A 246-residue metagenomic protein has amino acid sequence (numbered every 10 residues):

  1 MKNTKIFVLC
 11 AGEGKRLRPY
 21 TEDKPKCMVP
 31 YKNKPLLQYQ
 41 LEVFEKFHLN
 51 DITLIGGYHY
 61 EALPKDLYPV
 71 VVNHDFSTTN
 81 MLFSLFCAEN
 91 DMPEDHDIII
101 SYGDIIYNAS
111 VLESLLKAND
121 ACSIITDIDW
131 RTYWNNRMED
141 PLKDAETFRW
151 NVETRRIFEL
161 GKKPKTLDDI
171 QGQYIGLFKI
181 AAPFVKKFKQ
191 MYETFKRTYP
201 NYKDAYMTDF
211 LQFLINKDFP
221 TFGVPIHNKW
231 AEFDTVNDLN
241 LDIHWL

Functional and structural regions predicted by a protein language model:
M1-V8, R16, P30, K34-I100: Conserved N-terminal catalytic core of the sugar/cofactor nucleotidyltransferase
K2-I6, L160, L167-L246: Conserved alpha/beta core of the MobA/IspD/sugar-nucleotide pyrophosphorylase nucleotidyltransferase superfamily
G12, D104, T235: Active-site glycine-centered loops adjacent to acidic/histidine catalytic or metal-binding residues that shape
L17, L63-P64, V111, F188 (+1 more regions): Hydrophobic packing residues within well-ordered alpha-helices of enzyme cores
E22-C27: Short alpha-helical oligomerization interface
M28, F148-W150, G223: A structural signal for short hydrophobic beta-strand segments in well-ordered beta-sheet cores
L63-A145: Conserved beta-loop-beta/alpha segment of the NTase-like Rossmann-fold superfamily that binds/positions NTPs
N108-M191: Conserved core of the sugar-phosphate nucleotidyltransferase
